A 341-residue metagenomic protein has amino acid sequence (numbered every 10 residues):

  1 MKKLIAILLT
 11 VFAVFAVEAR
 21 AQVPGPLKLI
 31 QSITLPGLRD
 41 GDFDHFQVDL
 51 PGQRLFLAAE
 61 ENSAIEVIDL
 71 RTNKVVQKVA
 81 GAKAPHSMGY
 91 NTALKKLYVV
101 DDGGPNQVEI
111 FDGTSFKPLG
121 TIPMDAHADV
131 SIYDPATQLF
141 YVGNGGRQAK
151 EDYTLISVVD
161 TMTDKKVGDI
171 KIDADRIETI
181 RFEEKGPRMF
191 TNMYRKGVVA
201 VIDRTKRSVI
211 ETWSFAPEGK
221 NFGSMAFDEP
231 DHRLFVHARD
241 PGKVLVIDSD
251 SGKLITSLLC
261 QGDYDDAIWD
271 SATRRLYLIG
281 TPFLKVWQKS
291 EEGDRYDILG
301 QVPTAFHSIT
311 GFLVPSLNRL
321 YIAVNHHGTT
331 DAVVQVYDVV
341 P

Functional and structural regions predicted by a protein language model:
M1-L4, E18: Positively charged n-region of N-terminal signal peptides that target proteins for export
I5-A6, L278: Sequence-pattern detector for short linear motifs and compositional/periodic biases rather than a specific fold
A6-F15: Bacterial N-terminal signal peptides
V11, R20-P341: Predominantly soluble domains enriched in secretory-pathway, periplasmic, or organellar proteins
